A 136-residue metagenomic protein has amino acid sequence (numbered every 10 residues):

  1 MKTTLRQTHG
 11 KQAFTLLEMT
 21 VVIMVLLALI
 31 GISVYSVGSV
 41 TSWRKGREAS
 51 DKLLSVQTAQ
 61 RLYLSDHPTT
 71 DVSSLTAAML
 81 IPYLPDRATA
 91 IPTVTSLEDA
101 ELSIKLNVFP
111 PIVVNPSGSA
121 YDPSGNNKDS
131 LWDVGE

Functional and structural regions predicted by a protein language model:
M1-F14: N-terminal leader/signal peptides at the extreme start of proteins
T15-M24, K45, L64: Conserved coupling/switch loop of ABC ATPases
T20-S36: Alpha-helical hydrophobic helix detector
G31, V40-I81: Conserved hydrophobic/amphipathic alpha-helical signal-anchor segments
R61-E136: Extracellular/periplasmic head regions of type IV pilus-like filament subunits
